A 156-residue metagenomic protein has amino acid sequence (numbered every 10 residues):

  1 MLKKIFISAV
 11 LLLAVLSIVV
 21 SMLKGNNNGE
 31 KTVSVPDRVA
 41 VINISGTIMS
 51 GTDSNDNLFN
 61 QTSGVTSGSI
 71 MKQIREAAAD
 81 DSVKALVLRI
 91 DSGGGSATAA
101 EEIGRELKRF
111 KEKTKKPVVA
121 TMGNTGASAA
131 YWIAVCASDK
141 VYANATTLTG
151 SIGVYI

Functional and structural regions predicted by a protein language model:
L2-K116, G123-I156: Small-residue-centered hinge/linker elements
